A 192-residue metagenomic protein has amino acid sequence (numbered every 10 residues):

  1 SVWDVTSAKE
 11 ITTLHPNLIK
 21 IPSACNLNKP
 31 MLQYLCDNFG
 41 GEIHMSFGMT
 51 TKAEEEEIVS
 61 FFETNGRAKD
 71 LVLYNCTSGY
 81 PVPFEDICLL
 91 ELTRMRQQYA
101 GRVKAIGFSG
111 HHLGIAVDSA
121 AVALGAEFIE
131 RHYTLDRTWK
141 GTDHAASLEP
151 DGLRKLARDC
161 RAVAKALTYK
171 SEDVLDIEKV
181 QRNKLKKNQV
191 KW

Functional and structural regions predicted by a protein language model:
S1-W192: Catalytic cores and adjacent flexible loops of soluble metabolic enzymes that perform enolate/carbanion chemistry on
